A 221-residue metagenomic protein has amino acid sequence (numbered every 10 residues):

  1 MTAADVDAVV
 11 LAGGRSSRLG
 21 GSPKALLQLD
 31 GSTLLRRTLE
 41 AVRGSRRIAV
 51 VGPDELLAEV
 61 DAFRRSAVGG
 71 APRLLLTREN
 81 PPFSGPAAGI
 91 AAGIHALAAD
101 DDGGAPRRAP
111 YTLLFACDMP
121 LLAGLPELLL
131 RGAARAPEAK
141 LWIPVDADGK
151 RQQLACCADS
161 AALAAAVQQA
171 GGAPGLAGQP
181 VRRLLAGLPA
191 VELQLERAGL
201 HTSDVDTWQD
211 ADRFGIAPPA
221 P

Functional and structural regions predicted by a protein language model:
T2-L200, W208-Q209, I216-P219: Nucleotide and nucleotide-moiety/phosphate-recognizing core
D204: PAPS-dependent sulfotransferase catalytic core
